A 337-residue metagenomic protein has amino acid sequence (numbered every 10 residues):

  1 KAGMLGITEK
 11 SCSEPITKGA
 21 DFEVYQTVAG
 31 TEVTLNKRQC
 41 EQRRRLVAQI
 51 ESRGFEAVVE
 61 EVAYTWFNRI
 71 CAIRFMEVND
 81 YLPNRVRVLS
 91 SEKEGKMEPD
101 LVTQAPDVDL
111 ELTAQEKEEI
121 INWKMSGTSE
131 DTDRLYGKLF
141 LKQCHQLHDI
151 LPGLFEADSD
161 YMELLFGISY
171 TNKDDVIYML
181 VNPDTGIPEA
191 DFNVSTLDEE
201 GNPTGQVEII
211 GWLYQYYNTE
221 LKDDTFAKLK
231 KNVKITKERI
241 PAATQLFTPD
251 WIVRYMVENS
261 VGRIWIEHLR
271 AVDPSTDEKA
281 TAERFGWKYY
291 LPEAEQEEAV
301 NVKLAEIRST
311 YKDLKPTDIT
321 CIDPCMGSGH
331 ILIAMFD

Functional and structural regions predicted by a protein language model:
K1-D337: Preference for the N-terminal adenyl/adenosyl cofactor-binding alpha/beta module
